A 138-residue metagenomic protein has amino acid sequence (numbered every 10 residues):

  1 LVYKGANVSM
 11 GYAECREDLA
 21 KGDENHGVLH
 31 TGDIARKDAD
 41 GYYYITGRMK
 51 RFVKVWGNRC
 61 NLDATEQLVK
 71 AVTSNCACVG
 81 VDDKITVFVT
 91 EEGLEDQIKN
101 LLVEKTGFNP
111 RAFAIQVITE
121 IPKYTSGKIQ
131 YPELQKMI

Functional and structural regions predicted by a protein language model:
L1-G22, H26, C60: Conserved ATP/PPi-binding loop(s) of AMP-dependent carboxylate-activating enzymes
G5, M10-G11, G32-P110, E120 (+1 more regions): AMP-binding/adenylate-forming catalytic core of the ANL superfamily
E17, P132-E133: Solvent-exposed alpha-helix faces
D23-E24, D38, Y124: Acidic surface patches and DE-rich sequence motifs
L29-T31, Q116: Short, small/polar residue-rich loop motifs at catalytic or cofactor-binding pockets
A112-A114: Residue-level recognition of the N-termini of beta-strands and the immediately preceding loop/turn
M137-I138: Acidic/polar alpha-helix N-cap and adjacent early helical turns within long charge-rich amphipathic helices/linkers
